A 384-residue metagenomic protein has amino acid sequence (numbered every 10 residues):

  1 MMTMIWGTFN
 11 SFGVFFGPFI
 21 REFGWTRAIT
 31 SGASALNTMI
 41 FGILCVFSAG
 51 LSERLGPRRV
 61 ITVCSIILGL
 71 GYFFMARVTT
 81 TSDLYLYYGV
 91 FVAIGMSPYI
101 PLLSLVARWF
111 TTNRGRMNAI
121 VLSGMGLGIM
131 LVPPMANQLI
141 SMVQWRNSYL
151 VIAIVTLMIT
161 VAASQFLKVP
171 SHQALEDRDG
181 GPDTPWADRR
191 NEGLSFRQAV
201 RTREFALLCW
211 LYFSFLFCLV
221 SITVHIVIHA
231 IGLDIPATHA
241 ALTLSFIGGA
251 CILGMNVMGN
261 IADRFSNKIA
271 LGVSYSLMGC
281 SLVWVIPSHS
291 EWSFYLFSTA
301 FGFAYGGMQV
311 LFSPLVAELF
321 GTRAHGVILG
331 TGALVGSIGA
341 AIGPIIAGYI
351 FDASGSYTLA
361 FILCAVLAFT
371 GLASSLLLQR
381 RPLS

Functional and structural regions predicted by a protein language model:
T3, G71, S82-S97, F213 (+1 more regions): Hydrophobic core of transmembrane alpha-helices in multi-pass small-molecule transporters, especially MFS/SLC-type
F12-F16, R197-M255: Extracytoplasmic gate region of multi-pass secondary transporters
F19, S97-F110, G307-F320: Intracellular juxtamembrane helix-capping segments at the cytosolic ends of symmetry-related transmembrane helices
F19-I20, L51-S52, P134-V143, A230-I231 (+2 more regions): Interfacial helix-cap and linker-helix signal at transmembrane-aqueous boundaries of multi-pass secondary transporters
I43-T81, A262, K268: Conserved MFS/SLC helix-loop-helix module at the cytosolic interface between two early adjacent transmembrane helices
I120, M125-H172: Helix-loop-helix hairpin linking two adjacent transmembrane segments in secondary transporters
Y149-Q165, L359-L377: Symmetry-related core transmembrane helices of the 12-TM Major Facilitator Superfamily/SLC fold
L219, H239, S245-L315: C-terminal transmembrane helical hairpin of 12-TM major facilitator-type secondary transporters
